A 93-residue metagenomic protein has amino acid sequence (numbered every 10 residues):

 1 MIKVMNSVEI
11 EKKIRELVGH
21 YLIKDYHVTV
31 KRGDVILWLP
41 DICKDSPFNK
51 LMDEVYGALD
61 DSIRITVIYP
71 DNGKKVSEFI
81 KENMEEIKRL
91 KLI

Functional and structural regions predicted by a protein language model:
M1-V8: N-terminal presequence-like segments and adjacent domain-start helices
I10, I14-V18, D45-R64: Short, non-transmembrane amphipathic alpha-helical segments
G19-W38: Short edge beta-strands and adjacent turn/loop segments
L37-C43, Y69: Short beta-strand-to-loop capping motifs
C43-N49, G73-E78: Short, surface-exposed beta-strand/loop "edge" segments at domain boundaries and coil↔beta transitions
Y56-M84: A short amphipathic beta-strand at an alpha->beta junction
E85-I93: Short acidic DE-rich linear segments
